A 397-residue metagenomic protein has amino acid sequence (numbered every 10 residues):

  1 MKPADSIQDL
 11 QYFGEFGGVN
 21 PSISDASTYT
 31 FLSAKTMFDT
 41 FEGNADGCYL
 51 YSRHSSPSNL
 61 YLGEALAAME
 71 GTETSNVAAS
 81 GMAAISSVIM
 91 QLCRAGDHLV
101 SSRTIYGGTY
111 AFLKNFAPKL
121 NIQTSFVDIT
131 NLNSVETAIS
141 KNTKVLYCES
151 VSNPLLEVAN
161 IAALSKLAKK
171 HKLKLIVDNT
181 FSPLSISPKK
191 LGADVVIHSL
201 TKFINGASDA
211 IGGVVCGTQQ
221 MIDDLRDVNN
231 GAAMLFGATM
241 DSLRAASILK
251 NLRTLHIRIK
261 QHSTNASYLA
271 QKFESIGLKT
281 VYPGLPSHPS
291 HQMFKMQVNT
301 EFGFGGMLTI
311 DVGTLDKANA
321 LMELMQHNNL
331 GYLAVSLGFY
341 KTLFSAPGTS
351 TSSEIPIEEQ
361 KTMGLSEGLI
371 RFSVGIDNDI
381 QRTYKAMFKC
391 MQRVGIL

Functional and structural regions predicted by a protein language model:
M1-S56, E64, I370: N-terminal "arm"/small-domain region of PLP-dependent enzymes with the aminotransferase-like
A4-Y12, T74-V281, K295: Conserved PLP-enzyme active-site core in the AAT-like
Y12, S27-L32, F181, L269 (+4 more regions): Glycine-rich beta-alpha junction loops
S33-A83, G108-N115: Conserved N-terminal alpha-helix of the aminotransferase class I/II PLP-enzyme fold
K114, Q123, K141-K144, L315-D316 (+2 more regions): PLP-dependent enzyme catalytic core of the Aspartate aminotransferase-like
A233-M234, M325-L337, C390-L397: A common structural junction motif
I248-I257, G305-G313, R371-G375: Short, well-ordered beta-strand elements within core beta-sheets of diverse protein domains
S267-K341, I355-K361: Conserved small-domain helix->loop->beta segment predominantly found in fold-type I
